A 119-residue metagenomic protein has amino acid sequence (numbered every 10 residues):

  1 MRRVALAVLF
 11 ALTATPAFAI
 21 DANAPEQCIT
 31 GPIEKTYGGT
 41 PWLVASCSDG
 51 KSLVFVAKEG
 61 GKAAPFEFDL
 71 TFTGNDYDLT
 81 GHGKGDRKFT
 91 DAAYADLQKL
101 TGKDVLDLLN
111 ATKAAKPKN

Functional and structural regions predicted by a protein language model:
R2-A7: Sec-dependent signal peptide recognition, specifically the positively charged N-region followed immediately by
F10-A11: Short, linear, compositionally biased motifs with a strong N-terminal bias
A14-P16: N-terminal signal peptide c-region/cleavage motif recognized by signal peptidases
A19-E67: N-terminal secretory signal peptides
K58-Y94: Acidic, aromatic-enriched beta-alpha/helix-loop junctions
G83-N119: C-terminal partner/receptor-binding element of secreted or periplasmic proteins
